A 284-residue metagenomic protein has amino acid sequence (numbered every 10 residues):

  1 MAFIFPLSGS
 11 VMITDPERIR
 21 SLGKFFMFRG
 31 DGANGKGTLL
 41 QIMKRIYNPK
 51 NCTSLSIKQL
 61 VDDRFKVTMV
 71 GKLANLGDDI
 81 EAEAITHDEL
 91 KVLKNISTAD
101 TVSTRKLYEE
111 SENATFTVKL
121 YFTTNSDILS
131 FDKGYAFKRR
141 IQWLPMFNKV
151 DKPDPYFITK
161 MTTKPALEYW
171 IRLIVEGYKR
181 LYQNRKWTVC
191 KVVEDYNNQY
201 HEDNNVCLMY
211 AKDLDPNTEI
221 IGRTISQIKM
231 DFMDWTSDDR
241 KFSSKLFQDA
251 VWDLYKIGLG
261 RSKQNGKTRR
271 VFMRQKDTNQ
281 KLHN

Functional and structural regions predicted by a protein language model:
M1-F5, I85, E89, L167: Phosphate/oxyanion-binding active-site loops and adjacent basic polyanion-contact surfaces
M1-L73, Q142-L144, I171-I174, K186-W187 (+3 more regions): P-loop NTPase catalytic core of nucleic-acid-dependent motor ATPases
L7-T14, I42-I46, K50, D79 (+9 more regions): Generic, well-ordered alpha-helical scaffold segments in large soluble proteins
Y47-N51, L55-D63, H87-L90, S103-S111 (+5 more regions): Positively charged interface segments
F65-E112: Conserved nucleotide-sensing/catalytic segment adjacent to the nucleotide-binding pocket in NTP-handling enzymes
N75-G77, L120-T123: Short hydrophobic-aromatic micro-motifs
A82, I128-L129: Residues immediately C-terminal
R180-I220: Conserved alpha/beta core segments of nucleic-acid transaction machinery
